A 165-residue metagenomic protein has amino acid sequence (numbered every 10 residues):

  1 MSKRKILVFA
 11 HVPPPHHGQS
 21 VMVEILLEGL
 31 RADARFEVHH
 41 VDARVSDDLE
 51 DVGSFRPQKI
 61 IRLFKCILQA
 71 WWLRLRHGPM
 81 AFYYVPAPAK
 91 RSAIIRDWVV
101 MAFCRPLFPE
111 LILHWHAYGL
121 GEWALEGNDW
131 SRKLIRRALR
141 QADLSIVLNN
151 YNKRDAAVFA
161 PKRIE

Functional and structural regions predicted by a protein language model:
M1-D47, H77: N-terminal subdomain of nucleotide-sugar transferases
R31, C104-R105, L139: Anion (oxyanion) recognition and catalysis
H40-R74, P86-R96: A short, charged, and often flexible helix/loop element on the N-terminal side of the glycosyltransferase catalytic
C66, A81-L107, W115: An aromatic- and histidine-rich active-site surface loop
A87-S92, L107-D129, D143-L144: A short, histidine- and acid-enriched strand-loop-helix "catalytic/donor-clamping" loop that lines the nucleotide-sugar
Q141-I164: A short, active-site helix/loop in glycosyltransferases that binds the activated sugar's phosphate group
